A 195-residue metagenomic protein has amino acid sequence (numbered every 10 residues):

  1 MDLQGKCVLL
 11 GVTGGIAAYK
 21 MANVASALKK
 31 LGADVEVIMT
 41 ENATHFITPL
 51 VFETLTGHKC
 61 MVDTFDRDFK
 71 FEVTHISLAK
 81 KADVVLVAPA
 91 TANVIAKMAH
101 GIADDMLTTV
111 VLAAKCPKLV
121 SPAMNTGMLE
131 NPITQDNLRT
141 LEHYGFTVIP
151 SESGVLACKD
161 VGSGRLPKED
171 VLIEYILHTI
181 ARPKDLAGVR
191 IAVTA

Functional and structural regions predicted by a protein language model:
M1-L119, N125-A195: A cross-family phosphate/adenosyl-ligand binding-site feature
